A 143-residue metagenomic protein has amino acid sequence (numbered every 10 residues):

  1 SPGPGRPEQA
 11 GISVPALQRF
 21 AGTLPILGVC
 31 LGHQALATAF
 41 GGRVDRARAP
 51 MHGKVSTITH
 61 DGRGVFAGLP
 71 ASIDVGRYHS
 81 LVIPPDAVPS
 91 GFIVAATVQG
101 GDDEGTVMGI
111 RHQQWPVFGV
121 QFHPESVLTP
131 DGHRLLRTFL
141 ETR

Functional and structural regions predicted by a protein language model:
S1-G68, S72, L136: Cysteine-nucleophile active-site neighborhood
G5-R6, P84, L128: Glycine-rich nucleotide phosphate-binding loop and flanking beta-alpha elements of Rossmann-like dinucleotide-binding
G11-P15, A87-P89, P130-R134: Generic recognition of short, well-ordered alpha-helical segments
C30, H79, H123: Histidine-centered divalent metal-coordination motifs
V55-T57, V107-G109, G119: Conserved hydrophobic/aromatic beta-strand scaffold that supports enzyme active sites
G64-Q114: Catalytic beta-strand/loop cores that center a nucleophilic Ser/Cys/Thr and support acyl-enzyme chemistry
Q114, G119-P130: Phosphate-binding/catalytic loops
V127-R143: Acyltransferase
